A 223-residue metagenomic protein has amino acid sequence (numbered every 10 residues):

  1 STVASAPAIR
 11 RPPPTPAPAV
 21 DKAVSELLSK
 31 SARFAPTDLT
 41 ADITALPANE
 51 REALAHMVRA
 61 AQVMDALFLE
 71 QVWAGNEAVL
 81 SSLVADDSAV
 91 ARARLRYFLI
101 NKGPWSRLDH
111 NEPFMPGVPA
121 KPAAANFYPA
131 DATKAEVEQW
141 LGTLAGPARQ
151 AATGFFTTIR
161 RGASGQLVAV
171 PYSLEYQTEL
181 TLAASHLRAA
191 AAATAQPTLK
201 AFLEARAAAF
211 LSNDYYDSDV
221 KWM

Functional and structural regions predicted by a protein language model:
S1-D21: Compositionally biased, proline/threonine/alanine/serine-rich low-complexity intrinsically disordered stretches
P14-T198, F202: N-terminal helix-rich structural modules
A17, K221-W222: A cross-kingdom marker for long, charged
F68, N213-K221: Amphipathic alpha-helical coiled-coil segments
L199-R206, F210-L211, M223: Metallocofactor- and cofactor-centric catalytic cores in central/energy metabolism, strongly enriched
